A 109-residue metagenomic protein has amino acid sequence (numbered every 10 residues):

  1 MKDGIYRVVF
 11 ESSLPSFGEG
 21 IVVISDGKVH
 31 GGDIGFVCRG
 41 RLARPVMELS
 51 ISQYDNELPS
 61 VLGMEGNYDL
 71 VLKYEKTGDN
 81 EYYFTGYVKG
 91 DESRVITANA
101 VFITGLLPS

Functional and structural regions predicted by a protein language model:
M1-I5, I21-H30, A43-V46, Y74-E81 (+1 more regions): Short, solvent-exposed coil/turn segments at beta-strand boundaries
M1-P15, F84: Tryptophan-anchored aromatic micro-motifs
E11-S13, G32-V37, I51-D55, Y87-S93: Short, solvent-exposed aromatic-acidic interface loops
G18-G20, V37-C38: A structural detector for short beta-strand units
I24-K28, E48-S50, G66-L70, D91-S93 (+1 more regions): Short, low-complexity, polar/charged sequence segments that are solvent-exposed and flexible
I34-N80: Contiguous, well-ordered beta-strand patches that form the walls/edges of small beta-barrel/beta-sandwich domains
R41-V46, Y83, Y87-S109: Edge beta-strand at a domain terminus
